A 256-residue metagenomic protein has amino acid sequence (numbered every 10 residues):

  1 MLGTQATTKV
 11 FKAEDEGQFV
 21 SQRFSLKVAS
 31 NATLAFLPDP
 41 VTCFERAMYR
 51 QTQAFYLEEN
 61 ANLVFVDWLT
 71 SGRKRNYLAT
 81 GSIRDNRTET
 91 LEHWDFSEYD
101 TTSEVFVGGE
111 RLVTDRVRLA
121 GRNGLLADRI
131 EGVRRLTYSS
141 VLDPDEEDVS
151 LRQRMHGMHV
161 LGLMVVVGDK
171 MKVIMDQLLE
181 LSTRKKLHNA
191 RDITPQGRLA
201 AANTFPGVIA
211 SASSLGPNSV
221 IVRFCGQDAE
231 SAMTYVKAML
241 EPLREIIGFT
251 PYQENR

Functional and structural regions predicted by a protein language model:
M1-T52, E58, V66-W68: Intrinsically disordered, low-complexity linker/loop segments enriched in Gly/Pro and charged/polar residues
T8, A32, T42, A61 (+3 more regions): Residues that cap or initiate secondary-structure elements
Q18-V20, L26-A29, R46-M48, L57 (+4 more regions): Solvent-exposed alpha-helices and their adjacent loops that cap or buttress functional pockets in soluble metabolic
Q22, A32, Q51, A61 (+2 more regions): A generic structural signal for short beta-strands and their flanking turns/coil linkers
D67-N255: A structural signal for small-residue-enriched, beta-sheet-centric alpha/beta enzyme cores and oligomeric scaffold folds
